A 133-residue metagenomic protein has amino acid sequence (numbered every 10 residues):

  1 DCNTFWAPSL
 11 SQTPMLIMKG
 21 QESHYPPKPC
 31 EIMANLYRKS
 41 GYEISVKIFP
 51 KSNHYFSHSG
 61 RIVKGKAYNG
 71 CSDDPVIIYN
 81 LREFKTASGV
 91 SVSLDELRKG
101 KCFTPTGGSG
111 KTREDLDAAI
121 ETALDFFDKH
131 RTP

Functional and structural regions predicted by a protein language model:
D1-H54: The feature captures the conserved acid-bearing segment of alpha/beta-hydrolase catalytic domains
E43-P133: C-terminal catalytic histidine-bearing segment of alpha/beta-hydrolase fold enzymes
